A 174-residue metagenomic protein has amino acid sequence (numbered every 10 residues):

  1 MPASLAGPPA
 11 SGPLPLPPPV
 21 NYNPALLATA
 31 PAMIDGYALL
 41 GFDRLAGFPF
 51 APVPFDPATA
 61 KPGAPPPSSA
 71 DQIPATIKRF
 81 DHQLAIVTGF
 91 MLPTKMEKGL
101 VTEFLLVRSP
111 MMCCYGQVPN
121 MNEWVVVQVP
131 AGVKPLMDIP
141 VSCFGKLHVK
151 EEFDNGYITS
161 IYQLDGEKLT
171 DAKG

Functional and structural regions predicted by a protein language model:
M1-G174: OB-fold and OB-like single-stranded nucleic-acid-recognition modules and their adjacent interaction interfaces
